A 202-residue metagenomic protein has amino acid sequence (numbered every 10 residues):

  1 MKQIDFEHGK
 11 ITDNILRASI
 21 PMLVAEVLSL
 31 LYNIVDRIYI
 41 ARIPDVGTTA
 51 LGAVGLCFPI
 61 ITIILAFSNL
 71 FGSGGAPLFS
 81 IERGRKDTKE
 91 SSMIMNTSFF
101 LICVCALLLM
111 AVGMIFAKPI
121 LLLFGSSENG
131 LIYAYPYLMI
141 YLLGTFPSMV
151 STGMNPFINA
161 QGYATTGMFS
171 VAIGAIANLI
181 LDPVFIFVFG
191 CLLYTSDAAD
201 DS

Functional and structural regions predicted by a protein language model:
M1-S19, F79-G144, I180, V184 (+2 more regions): Short alpha-helical transmembrane segments in multi-pass integral membrane proteins
T12-L31, V35, I60-F67, L143 (+1 more regions): Residue-level signal for short hydrophobic patches within transmembrane helices of multi-pass membrane transporters
M22, E26, I38, P77 (+3 more regions): Transmembrane alpha-helix boundary and packing residues in multipass membrane permease domains and related
L30-R42, P119-L123: Interfacial/capping segments of alpha-helical transmembrane domains
V35, T62, G74, I115-P119 (+2 more regions): Transmembrane alpha-helix boundary/anchor motif
I40-T62, E128-P136, L193-S196: Interfacial/gating helices of multi-pass transporter permease domains
L51-A111, S148-G167: Small-residue-rich hydrophobic transmembrane alpha-helices
I173-A177: Transmembrane alpha-helical core residues of multi-pass small-molecule transporters, especially secondary transporters
